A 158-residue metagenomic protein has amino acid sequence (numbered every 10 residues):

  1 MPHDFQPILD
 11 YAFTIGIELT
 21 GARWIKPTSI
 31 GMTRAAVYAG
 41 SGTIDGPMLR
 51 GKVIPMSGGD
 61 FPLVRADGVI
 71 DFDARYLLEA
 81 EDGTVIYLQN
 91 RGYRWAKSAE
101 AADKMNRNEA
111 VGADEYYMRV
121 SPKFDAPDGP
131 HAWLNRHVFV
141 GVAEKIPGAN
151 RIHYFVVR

Functional and structural regions predicted by a protein language model:
M1-R158: Beta-strand-enriched cores of mature, soluble protein domains
